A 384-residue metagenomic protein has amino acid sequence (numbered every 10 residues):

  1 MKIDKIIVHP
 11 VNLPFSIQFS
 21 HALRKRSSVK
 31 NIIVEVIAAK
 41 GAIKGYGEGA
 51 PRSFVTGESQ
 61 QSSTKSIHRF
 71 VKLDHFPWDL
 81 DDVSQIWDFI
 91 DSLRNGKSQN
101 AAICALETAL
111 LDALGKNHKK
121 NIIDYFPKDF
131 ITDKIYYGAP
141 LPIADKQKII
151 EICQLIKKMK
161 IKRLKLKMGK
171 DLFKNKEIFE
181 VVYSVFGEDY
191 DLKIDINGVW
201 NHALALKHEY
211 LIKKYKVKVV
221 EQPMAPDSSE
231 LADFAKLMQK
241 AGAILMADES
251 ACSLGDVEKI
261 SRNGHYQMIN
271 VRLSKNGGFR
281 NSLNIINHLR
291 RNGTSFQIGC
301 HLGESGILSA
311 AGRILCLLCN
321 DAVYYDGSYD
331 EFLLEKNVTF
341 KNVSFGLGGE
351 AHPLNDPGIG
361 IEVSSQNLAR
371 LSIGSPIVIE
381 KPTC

Functional and structural regions predicted by a protein language model:
M1-Y46, A50-V55, E331-N337: Structured beta-strand/loop patches that form or line metal/cofactor-binding pockets in enzymes
I3, A42, L106, K119 (+7 more regions): Conserved, mostly hydrophobic/aromatic
I6, L13, L302-C384: Flexible C-terminal active-site loop/helix
I37-A39, I43-N117: Metal- or metallocofactor-binding catalytic centers and their adjacent structured scaffolds across diverse enzyme
H118-I143, I178: N-terminal small/glycine-rich loop or linker at the start of catalytic domains across soluble metabolic enzymes
K134-K148, I196-N201, M246: Active-site mouth loops of central-metabolism enzymes
L155-L164: Catalytic domains of carbohydrate-active enzymes, especially glycoside hydrolases
L166-L308: Catalytic core of soluble alpha/beta enzymes
